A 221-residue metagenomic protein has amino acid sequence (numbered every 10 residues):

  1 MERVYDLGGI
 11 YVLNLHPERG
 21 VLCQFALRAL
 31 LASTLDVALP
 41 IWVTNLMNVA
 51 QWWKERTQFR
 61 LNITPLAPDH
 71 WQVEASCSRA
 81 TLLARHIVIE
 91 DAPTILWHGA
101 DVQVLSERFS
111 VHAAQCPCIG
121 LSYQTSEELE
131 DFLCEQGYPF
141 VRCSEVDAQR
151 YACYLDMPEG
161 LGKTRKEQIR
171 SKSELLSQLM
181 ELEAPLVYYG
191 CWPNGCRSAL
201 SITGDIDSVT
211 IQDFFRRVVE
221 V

Functional and structural regions predicted by a protein language model:
M1-V221: Terminal accessory/targeting
